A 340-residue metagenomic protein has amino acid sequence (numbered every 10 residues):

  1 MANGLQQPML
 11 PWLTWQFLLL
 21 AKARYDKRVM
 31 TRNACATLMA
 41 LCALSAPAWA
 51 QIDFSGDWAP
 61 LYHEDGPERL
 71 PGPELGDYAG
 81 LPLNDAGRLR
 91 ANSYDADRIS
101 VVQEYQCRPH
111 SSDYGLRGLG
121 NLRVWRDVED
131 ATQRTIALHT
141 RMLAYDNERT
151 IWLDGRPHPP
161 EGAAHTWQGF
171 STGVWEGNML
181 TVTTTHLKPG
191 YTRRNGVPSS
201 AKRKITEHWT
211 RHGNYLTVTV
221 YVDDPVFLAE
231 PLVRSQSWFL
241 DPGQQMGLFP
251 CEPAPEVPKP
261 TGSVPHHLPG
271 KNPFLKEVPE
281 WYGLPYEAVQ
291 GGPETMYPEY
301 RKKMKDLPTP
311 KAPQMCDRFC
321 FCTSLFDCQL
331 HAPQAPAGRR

Functional and structural regions predicted by a protein language model:
P8, L20-R24, A34-C35: Short, low-complexity intrinsically disordered segments enriched in A/P/G/S/L with frequent Arg, especially at protein
W12-W15: Tryptophan (W) side chains
M39-A43: Hydrophobic helical h-region of N-terminal Sec-dependent signal peptides in bacterial secretory/periplasmic proteins
S45-P47: N-terminal signal peptide c-region/cleavage motif recognized by signal peptidases
W49-R340: PEST-like low-complexity, intrinsically disordered acidic/proline/serine-rich tracts that flank trafficking/processing
